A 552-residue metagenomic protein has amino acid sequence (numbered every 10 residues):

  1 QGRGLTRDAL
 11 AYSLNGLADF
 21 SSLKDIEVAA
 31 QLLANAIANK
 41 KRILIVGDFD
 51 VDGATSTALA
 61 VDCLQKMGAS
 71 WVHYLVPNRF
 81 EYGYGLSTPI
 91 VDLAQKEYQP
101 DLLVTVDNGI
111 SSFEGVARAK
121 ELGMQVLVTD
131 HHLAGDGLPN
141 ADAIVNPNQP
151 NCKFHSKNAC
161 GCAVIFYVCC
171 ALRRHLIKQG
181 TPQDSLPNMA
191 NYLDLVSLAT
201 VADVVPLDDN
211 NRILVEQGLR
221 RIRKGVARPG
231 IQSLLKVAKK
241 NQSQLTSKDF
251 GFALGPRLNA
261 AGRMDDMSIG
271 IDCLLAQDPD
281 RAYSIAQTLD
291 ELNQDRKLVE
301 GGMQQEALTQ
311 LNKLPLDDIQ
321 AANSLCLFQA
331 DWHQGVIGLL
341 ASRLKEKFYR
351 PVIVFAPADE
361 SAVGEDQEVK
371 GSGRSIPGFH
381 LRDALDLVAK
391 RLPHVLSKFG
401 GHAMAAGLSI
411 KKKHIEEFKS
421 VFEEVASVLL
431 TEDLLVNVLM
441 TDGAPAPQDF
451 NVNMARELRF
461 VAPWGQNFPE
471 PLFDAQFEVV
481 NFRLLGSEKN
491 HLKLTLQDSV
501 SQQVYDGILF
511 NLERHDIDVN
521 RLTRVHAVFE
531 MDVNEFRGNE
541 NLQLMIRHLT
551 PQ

Functional and structural regions predicted by a protein language model:
Q1-L102, L122, N140, R174-H414 (+2 more regions): Hydrophobic helix-and-loop "lid/oligomerization" segment in the mid-to-C-terminal part of catalytic domains
A38-N39, P279-Q287, E291-F328, S361-D366 (+2 more regions): Mid-to-C-terminal polyanion-binding domains and interfaces
A60, I90, G115-R118, V164-A171 (+3 more regions): Alpha-helical scaffold elements adjacent to nucleotide-binding pockets in ATP/GTP-utilizing enzyme cores
N78, N146-Q149, A356, T550: Residues at the C-termini of beta-strands that transition into short coil/loop
D92-C162, F166-Q179, Q183: Active-site cavity-forming subdomains of large catalytic enzyme subunits
S112-G115, G161-V164, V168, N191-S197 (+3 more regions): Internal, well-ordered alpha-helical segments in soluble enzyme and binding-protein domains
E114-R118, L340-R343, N453: A short acidic, amphipathic alpha-helical/loop segment
H131-H132, H333, H402, H491: Histidine-centered active-site/metal-ligand motif
